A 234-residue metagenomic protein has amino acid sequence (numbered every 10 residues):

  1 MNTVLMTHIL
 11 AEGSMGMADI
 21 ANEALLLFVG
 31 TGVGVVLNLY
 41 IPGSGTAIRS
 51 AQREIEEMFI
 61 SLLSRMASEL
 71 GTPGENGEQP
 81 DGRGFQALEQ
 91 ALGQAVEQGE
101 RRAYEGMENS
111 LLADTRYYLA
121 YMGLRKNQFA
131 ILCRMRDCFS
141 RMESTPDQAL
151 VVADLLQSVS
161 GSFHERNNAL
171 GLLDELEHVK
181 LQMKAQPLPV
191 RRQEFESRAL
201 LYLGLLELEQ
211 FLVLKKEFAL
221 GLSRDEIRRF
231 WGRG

Functional and structural regions predicted by a protein language model:
M1-V35: Pore- and pathway-forming membrane helices of multi-pass small-molecule/ion transporters and channels
A24, L37-Y40, S50-I55: Extended alpha-helical interaction modules
V33-G45: Membrane-water interface at the C-terminal end of transmembrane alpha helices
A47-Y118, G123, R134-G234: Long, hydrophobic alpha-helical segments that serve as membrane-spanning/inserting helices
I131: Heme-based O2/NO sensor domains and their adjacent alpha-helical segments, primarily globin folds but also including
